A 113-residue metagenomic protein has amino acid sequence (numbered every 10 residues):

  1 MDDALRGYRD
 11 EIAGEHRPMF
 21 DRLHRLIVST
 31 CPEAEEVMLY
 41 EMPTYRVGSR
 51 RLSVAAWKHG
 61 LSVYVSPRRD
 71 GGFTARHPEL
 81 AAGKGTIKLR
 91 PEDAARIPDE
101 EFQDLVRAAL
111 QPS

Functional and structural regions predicted by a protein language model:
M1-S113: Charge-dense, helix-prone N-terminal extensions
